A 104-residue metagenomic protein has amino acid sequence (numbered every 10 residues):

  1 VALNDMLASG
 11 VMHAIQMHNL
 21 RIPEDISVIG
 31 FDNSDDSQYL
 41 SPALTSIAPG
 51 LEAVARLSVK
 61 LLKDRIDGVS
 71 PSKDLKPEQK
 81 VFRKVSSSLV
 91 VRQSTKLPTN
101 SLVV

Functional and structural regions predicted by a protein language model:
V1-V103: Flexible loop/turn connectors
